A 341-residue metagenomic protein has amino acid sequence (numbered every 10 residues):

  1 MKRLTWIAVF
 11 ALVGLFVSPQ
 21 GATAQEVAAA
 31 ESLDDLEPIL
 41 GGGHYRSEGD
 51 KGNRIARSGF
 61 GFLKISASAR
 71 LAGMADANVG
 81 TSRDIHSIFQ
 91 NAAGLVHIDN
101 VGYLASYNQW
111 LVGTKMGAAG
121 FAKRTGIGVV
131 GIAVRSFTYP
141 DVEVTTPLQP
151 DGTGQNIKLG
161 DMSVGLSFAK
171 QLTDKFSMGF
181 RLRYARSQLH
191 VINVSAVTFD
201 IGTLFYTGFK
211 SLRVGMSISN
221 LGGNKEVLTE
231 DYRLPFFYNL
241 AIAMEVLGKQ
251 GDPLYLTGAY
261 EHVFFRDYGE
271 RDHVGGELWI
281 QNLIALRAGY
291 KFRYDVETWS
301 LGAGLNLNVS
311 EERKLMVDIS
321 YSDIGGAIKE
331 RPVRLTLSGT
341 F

Functional and structural regions predicted by a protein language model:
M1-A8: Bacterial N-terminal signal peptides that target proteins for export
A8-F16: Bacterial N-terminal signal peptides
L15-S18, V112: Intrinsic low-complexity, intrinsically disordered segments enriched in polar/basic residues
S18-A24: Sec/Tat signal peptide C-region and signal peptidase I cleavage site
Q25-F341: Subset of outer-membrane beta-barrel
